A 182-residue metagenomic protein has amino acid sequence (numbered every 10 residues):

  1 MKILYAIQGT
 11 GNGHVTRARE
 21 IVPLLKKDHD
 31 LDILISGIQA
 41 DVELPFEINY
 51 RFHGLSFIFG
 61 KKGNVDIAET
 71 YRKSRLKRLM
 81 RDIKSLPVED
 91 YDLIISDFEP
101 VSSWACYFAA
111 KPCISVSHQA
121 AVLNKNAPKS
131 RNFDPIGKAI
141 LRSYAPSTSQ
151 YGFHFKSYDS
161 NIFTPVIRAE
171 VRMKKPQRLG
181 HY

Functional and structural regions predicted by a protein language model:
M1-L4: Extreme N-terminal starter segment of soluble prokaryotic enzymes
A6-R19: A short, glycine/small-residue-rich beta-strand->loop->alpha-helix junction that serves as a flexible
Q8-G9, L31-R78: Conserved nucleotide-sugar phosphate-binding/catalytic loop shared by glycosyltransferases and other
I35-D41, D97-V101, Q150-Y158: Short, polar loop motifs at secondary-structure junctions
D41-S56, K111-C113, S160-E170, G180: Active-site regions of enzymes building and remodeling cell-envelope glycoconjugates
N64-L93, P100-V101: Conserved nucleotide-sugar donor-binding subdomain of glycosyltransferases
F108-N124: Active-site proximal beta-strand in glycosyltransferases
N124-H181: A nucleotide-sugar donor-handling region in carbohydrate enzymes
